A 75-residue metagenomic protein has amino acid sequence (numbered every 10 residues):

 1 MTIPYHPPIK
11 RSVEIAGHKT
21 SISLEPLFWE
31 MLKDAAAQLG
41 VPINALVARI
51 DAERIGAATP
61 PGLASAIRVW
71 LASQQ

Functional and structural regions predicted by a protein language model:
M1-I15: A detector of short terminal or domain-flanking linear segments
P8, M31-L32, S73: Generic signature of intrinsically disordered, low-complexity segments enriched in small/polar residues
E14-A66: Amphipathic, hydrophobic secondary-structure cores in small proteins
R68-Q75: Short, solvent-exposed charged binding patches
